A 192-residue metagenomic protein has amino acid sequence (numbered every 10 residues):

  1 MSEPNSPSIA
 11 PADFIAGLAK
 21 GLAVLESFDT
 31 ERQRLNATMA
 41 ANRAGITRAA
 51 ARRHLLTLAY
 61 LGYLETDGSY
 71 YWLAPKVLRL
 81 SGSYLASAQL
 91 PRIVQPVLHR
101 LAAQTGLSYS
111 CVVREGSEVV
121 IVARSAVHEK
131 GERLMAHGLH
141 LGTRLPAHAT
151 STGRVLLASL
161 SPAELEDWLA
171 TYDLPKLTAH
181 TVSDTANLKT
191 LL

Functional and structural regions predicted by a protein language model:
S2-R92: N-terminal helix-turn-helix
T30-R48, A102-A103, S110, H128-L141 (+1 more regions): Charged, low-complexity, helix/coiled-coil-prone segments
A37-R43, E164-P175: Short alpha-helical "patches" and their helix-cap loops
T38, T47, T57, T105-S108 (+2 more regions): Ser/Thr-centric signal marking residues that sit in or immediately flank functional binding/regulatory motifs
W72-T171: Amphipathic alpha-helical effector-binding/dimerization core of metabolite-sensing transcriptional regulators
I93-L101, L169-L192: Short, basic/aromatic recognition patches
